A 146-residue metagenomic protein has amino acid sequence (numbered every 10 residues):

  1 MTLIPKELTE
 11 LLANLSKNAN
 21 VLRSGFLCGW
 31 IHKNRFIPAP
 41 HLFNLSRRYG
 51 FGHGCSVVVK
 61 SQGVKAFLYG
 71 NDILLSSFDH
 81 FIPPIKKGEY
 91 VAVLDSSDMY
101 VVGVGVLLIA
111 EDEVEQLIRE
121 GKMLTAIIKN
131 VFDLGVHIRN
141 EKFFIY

Functional and structural regions predicted by a protein language model:
M1-D79, P84-K87, V91-Y146: Beta-strand/loop-dominated core regions that host nucleotide or nucleotide-derived cofactor-binding catalytic loops
